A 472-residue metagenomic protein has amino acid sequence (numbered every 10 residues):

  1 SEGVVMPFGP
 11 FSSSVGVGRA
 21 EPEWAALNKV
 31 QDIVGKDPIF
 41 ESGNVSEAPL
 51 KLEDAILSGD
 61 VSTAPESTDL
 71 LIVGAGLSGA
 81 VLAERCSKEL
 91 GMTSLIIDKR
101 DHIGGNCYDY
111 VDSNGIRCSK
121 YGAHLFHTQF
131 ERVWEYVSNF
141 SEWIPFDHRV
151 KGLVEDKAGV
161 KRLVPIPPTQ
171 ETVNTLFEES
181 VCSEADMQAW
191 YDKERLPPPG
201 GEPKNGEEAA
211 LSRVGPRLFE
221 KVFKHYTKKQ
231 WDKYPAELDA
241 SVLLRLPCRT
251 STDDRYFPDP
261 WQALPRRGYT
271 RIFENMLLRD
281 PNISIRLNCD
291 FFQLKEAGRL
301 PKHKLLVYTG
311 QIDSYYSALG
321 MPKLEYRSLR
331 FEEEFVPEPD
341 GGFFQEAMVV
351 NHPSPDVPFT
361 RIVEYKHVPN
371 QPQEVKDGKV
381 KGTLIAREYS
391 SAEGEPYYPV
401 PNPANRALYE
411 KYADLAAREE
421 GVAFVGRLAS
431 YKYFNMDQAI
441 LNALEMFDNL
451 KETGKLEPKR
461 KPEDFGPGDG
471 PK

Functional and structural regions predicted by a protein language model:
E2-L70, K88-G91: Extreme N-terminal leader/targeting segments of oxidoreductases
G3, R361-K472: Conserved flavin/dinucleotide-binding core of flavoenzymes
I33, I39-F40, E89, C289-L415: Mid-domain catalytic core of redox enzymes that form a hydrophobic substrate pocket/lid adjacent to a catalytic redox
T68-I96: N-terminal Rossmann-like FAD-binding beta1-loop-alpha1 element of flavoenzymes
L77-G79, D101-G104, E171, K228-K229 (+5 more regions): Short, solvent-exposed loop/turn segments at secondary-structure junctions
S87-V111: Glycine-rich FAD pyrophosphate-binding loop
A123-E155: N-terminal FAD cofactor-binding segment of flavoenzymes
G152-E155, V160-L163, Q170-L305, S314: Active-site/ligand-binding neighborhood in enzyme catalytic cores
